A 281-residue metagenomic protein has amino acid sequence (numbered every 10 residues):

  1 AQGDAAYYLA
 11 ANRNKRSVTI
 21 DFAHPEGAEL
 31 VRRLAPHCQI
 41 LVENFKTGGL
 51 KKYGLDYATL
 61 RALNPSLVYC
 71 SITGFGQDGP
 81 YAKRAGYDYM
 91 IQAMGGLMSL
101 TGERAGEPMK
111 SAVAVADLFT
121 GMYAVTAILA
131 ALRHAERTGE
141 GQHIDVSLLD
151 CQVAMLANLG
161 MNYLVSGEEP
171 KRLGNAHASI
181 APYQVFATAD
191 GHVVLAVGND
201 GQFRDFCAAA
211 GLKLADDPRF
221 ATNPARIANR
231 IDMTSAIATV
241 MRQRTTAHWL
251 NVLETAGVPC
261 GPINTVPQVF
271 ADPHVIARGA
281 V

Functional and structural regions predicted by a protein language model:
A1, L164-P170: Short Pro/Gly-enriched beta-strand edge/turn motifs at strand-loop
A1-A127, A131-E140: N-terminal helix-loop segment corresponding to the beta1-alpha1 unit of nucleotide/adenylate-binding folds
A1-L9, V266-V281: Active-site-adjacent capping/gating segments
H37-C38, P65-L67, T255-C260, V275: Alpha-to-beta junction loops
E43, V146-L149, L195-V197: Active-site-adjacent beta-strand anchor residues
Q77, A105-V113, E136-Q152, K171-A178 (+2 more regions): Conserved Rossmann-fold dehydrogenase catalytic segment
G121-G141, A154-S166, C207-L214: Oxidoreductase and adenylate-handling cofactor-binding alpha/beta cores
A181-A256, C260, P267, P273: Aromatic-enriched alpha-helical interface/lid elements that frame and gate functional surfaces
